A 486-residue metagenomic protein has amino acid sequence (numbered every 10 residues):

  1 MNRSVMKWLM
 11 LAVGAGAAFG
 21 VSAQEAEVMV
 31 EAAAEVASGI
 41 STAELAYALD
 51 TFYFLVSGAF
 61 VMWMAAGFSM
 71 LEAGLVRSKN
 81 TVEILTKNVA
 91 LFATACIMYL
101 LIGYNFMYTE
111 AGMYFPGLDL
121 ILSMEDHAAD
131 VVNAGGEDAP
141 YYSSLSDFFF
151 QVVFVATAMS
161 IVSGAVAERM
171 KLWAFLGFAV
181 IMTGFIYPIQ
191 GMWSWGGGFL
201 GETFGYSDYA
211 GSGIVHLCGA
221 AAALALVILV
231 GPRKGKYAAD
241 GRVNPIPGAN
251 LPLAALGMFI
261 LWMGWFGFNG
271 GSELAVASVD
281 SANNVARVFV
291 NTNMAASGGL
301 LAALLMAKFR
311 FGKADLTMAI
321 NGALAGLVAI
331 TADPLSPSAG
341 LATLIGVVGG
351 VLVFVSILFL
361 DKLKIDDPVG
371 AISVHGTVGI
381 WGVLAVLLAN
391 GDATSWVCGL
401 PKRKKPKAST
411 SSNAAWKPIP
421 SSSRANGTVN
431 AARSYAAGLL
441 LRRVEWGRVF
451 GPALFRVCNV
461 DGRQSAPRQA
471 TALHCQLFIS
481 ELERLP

Functional and structural regions predicted by a protein language model:
N2-S434: Hydrophobic alpha-helical transmembrane bundles of multi-pass membrane proteins
A431-P467, T471: Positively charged N-terminal leader segments that act as targeting/secretion signals
S480-L485: Short, intrinsically disordered C-terminal tails of secreted or membrane-associated proteins
